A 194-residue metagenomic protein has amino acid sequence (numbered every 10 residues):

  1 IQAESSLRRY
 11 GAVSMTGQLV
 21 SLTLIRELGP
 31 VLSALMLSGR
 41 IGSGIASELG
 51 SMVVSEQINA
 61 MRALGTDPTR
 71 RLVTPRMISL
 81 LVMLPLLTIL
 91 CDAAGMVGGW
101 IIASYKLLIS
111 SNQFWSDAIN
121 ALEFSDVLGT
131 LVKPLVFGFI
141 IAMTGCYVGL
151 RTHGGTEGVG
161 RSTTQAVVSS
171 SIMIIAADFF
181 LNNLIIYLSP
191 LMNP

Functional and structural regions predicted by a protein language model:
I1-S5, G39, S43-S47, M52 (+3 more regions): Short helix-terminus and kink motifs of transmembrane alpha helices, predominantly at the cytoplasmic interface
Q2-I25, A93-L135, M143-Q165, I185-P194: Membrane-interfacial helix-loop-helix connectors in multipass membrane proteins
G11-S21, E56-I58, P68, P75 (+1 more regions): Cytoplasmic-entry segments and transmembrane alpha-helices of multi-pass inner-membrane transporters
T16-N59, L87, T144: Hydrophobic alpha-helical transmembrane segments of multi-pass membrane transport proteins
L28, L32, R40-I41, L72-A94 (+2 more regions): Selective transmembrane-helix segments that form parts of the transport pathway or gating/packing helices in multipass
L49-T74, G155-V159: Short cytoplasmic-facing helical segments at TM-TM junctions of multi-pass membrane proteins
L81, P85, I89, A93 (+6 more regions): Generic alpha-helical transmembrane segments of integral inner-membrane proteins, especially permease/transport modules
E157, R161-F179: C-terminal transmembrane helix-loop-helix hairpin of multi-pass membrane proteins
